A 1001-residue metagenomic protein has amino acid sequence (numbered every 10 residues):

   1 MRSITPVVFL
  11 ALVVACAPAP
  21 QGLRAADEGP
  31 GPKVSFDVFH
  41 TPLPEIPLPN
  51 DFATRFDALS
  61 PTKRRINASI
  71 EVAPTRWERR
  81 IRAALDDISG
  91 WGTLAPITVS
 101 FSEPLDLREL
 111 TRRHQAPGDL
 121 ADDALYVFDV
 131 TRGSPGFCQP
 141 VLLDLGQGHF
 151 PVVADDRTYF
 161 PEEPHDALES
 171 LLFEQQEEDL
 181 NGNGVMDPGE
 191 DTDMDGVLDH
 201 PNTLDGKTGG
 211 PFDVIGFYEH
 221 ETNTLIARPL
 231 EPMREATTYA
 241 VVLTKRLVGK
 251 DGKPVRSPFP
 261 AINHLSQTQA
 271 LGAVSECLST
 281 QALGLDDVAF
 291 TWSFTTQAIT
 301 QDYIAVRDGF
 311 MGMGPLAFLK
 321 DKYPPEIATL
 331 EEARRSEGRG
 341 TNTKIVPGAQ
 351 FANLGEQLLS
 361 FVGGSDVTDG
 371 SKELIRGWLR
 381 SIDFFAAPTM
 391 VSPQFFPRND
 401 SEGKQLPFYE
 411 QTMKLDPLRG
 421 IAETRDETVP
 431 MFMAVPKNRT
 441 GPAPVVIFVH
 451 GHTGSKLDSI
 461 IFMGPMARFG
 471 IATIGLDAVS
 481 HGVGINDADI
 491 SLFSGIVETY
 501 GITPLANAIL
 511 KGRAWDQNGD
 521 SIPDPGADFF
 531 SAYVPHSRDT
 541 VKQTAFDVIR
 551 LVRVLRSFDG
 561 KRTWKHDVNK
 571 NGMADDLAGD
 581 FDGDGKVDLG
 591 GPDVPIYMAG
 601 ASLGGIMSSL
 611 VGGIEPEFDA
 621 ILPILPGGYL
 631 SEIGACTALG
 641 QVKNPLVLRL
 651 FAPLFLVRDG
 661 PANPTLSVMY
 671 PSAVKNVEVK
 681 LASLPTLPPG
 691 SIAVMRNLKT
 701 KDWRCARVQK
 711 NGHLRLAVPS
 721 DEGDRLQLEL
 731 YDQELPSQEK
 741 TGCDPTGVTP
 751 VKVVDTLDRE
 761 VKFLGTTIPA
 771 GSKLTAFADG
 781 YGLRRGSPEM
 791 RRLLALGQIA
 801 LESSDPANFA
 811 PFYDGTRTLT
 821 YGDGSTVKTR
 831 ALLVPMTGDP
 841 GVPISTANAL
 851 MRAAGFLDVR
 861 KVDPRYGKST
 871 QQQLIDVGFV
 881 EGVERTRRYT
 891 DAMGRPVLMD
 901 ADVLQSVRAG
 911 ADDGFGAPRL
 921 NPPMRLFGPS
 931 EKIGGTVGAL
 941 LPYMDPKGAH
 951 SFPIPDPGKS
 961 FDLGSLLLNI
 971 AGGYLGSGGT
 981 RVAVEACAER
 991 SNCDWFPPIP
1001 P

Functional and structural regions predicted by a protein language model:
V14-A15: C-terminal motif of bacterial Sec signal peptides marking the signal peptidase cleavage site
P18-V391: Acidic, low-complexity Ser/Thr/Gly/Pro-rich repeat segments typical of extracellular/periplasmic and surface-exposed
L110-H114, F137-P140, T238-V242, K250-I262 (+10 more regions): Short, solvent-exposed loop/turn and secondary-structure capping segments
L171-L204, G501-P525, G560-L589, L714 (+3 more regions): Acidic, glycine-anchored loop motifs typical of Ca2+
Q350-G441: N-terminal cap/lid segment of alpha/beta-hydrolase-fold proteins
F395-G420, T428, T440-A443, I447-D567: Cap/lid segment of the alpha/beta-hydrolase catalytic domain
A532, H536-Q543, L610, P616 (+1 more regions): C-terminal subdomain of alpha/beta-hydrolase-fold enzymes, centered on the catalytic histidine and its supporting
M573-C636: Primarily recognizes the serine-hydrolase "nucleophile elbow" in alpha/beta-hydrolase and SGNH/GDSL folds
